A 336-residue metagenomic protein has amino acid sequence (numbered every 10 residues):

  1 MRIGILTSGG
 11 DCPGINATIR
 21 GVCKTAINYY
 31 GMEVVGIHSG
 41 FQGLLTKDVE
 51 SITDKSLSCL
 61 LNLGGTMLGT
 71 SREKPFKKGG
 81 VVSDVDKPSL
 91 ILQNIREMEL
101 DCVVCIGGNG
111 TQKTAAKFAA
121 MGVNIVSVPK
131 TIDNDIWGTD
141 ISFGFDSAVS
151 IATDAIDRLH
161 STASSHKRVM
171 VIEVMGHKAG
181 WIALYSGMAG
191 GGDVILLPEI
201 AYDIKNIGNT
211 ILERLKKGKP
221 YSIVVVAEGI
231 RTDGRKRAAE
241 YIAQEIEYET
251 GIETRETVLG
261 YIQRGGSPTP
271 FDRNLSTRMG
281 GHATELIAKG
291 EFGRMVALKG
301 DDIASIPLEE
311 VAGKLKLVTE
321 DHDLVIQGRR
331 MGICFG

Functional and structural regions predicted by a protein language model:
M1-D48: N-terminal phosphate-binding or glycine-rich loops at protein starts, especially the Walker A/P-loop of NTPases
T18-V22, N109-V123, A183: Short Gly/Thr/Asp-enriched flexible loops that form oxyanion-binding sites at enzyme active sites
G31, A119-S142, L196-D203, V258: Short, acidic/small-residue loops that bind anionic groups at enzyme active sites
G31-I37, T162-V169, P220-I223, G251-L259 (+1 more regions): Flexible, glycine/charged-enriched surface loops at secondary-structure junctions
T46-V103, F143-S150, D154, G336: Glycine-rich oxoanion-binding loops at beta->alpha junctions
N94, C105-G107, A115-K117, F145-I252: Accessory alpha-helical/coil subdomains and C-terminal extensions that flank or cap enzyme catalytic cores
A238, I242-G336: C-terminal non-catalytic interaction/assembly regions of soluble proteins
